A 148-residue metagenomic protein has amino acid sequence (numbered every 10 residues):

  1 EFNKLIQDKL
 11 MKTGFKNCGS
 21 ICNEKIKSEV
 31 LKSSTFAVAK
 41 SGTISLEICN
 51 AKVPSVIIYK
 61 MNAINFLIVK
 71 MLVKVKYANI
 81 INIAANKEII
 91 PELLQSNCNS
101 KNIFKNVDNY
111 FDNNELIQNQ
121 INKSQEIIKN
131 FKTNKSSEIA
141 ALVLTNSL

Functional and structural regions predicted by a protein language model:
E1-L148: Nucleotide-activated sugar donor-binding and catalytic core shared by glycosyltransferases and related lipid-linked
